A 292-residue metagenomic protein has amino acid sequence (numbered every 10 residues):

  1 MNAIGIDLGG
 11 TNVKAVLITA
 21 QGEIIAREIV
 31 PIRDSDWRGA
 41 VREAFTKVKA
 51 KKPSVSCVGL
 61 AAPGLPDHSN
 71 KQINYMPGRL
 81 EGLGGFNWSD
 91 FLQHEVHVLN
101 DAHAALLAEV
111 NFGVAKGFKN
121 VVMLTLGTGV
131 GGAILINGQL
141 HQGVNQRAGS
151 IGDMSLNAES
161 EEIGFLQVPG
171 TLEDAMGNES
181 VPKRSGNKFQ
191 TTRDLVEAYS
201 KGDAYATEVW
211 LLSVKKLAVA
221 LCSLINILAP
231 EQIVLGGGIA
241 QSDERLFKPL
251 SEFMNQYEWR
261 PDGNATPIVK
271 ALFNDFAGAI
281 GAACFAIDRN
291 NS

Functional and structural regions predicted by a protein language model:
M1-C57, D67-Q72, L92-H94, A108-K119 (+1 more regions): ATP-binding/phosphotransfer module of carbohydrate and carboxylate kinases, centering on a glycine-rich
I32-D34, E81, A148-S150: A short acidic/small-residue loop/turn micro-motif
P63-P66, G127-G129, I239: Short glycine-rich anion-binding loops that position phosphate/pyrophosphate groups of nucleotides and phosphorylated
Q72-L83: A charged helix-plus-loop insertion that forms the helical arch/lid used to bind and gate nucleic-acid substrates
V96-N100: General beta-strand structural signal in soluble alpha/beta enzymes
F118-L172: Glycine-rich phosphate-binding loop of actin/hexokinase-like ATP-binding domains
